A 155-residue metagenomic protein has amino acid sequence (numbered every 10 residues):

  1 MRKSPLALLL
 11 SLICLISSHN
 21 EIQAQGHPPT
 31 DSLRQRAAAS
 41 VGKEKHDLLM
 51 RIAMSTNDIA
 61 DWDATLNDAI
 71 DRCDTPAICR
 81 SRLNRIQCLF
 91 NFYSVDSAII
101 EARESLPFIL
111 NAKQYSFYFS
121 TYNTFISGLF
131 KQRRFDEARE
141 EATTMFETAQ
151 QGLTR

Functional and structural regions predicted by a protein language model:
M1-S4: Positively charged n-region of N-terminal signal peptides that target proteins for export
L6-A7, L49: Short amphipathic alpha-helical "recognition" segments used for binding
A7-S17: Bacterial N-terminal signal peptides
I22-R155: A "functional boundary" signal
